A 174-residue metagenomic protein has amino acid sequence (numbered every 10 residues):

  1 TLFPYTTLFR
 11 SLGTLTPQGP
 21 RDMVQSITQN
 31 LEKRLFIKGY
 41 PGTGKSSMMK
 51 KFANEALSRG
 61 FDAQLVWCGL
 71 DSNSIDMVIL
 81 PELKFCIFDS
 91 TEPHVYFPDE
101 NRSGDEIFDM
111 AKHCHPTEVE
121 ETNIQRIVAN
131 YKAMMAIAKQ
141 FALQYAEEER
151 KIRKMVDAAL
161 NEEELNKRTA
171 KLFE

Functional and structural regions predicted by a protein language model:
T1-L8: Short, small-residue-biased leader/transition segments that mark boundaries at the very start of proteins
F3, E32, S103-D105: Sequence-level motif detector for i,i+2 pairs with an aromatic at +2
F9-L15: Dynamic helix-loop-helix/coil hinge segments at AAA+ ATPase domain boundaries and subdomain interfaces
P17-T28: Pre-Walker A adenine-sensing motif
R21, L31-A56: Glycine-rich phosphate-binding P-loop
T43-S46, R59, Q64, M155-E162: Alpha-helical rod/repeat scaffolding segments in eukaryotic adaptors/tethers and long-chain four-helix cytokines
E55-M135: Conserved nucleotide-sensing/catalytic segment adjacent to the nucleotide-binding pocket in NTP-handling enzymes
N123-F173: An accessory alpha-helical subdomain
